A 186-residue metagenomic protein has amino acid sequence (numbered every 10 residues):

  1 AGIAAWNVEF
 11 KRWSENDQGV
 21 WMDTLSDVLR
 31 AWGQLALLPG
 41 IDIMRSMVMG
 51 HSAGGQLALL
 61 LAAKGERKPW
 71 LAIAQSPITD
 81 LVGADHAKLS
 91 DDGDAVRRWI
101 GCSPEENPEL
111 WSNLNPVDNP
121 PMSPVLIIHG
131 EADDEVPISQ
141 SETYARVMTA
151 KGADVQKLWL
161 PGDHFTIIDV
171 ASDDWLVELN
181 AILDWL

Functional and structural regions predicted by a protein language model:
I3, V8-R12, P77, L160-G162: Active-site loop/turn elements of alpha/beta-hydrolase fold enzymes, especially the short glycine-/histidine-rich
W6-M44, V170: Catalytic nucleophile-loop/oxyanion-hole region of alpha/beta-hydrolase and closely related hydrolase-like folds
Q18, E135, E142, R146-L186: C-terminal catalytic histidine-bearing segment of alpha/beta-hydrolase fold enzymes
R30-K88: Primarily recognizes the serine-hydrolase "nucleophile elbow" in alpha/beta-hydrolase and SGNH/GDSL folds
S52, E131, P161: Residue-level signal for short, function-critical loop segments
G83-V117: Mobile cap/lid helix-loop segments that gate and shape the active-site cleft of serine hydrolases
P120-V125: Short, proline-enriched alpha-helix->beta-strand connector loops that line the catalytic pocket of alpha/beta-hydrolase
I127-H129, D133: Short beta-strand/loop motif that positions the catalytic acidic residue of the alpha/beta-hydrolase fold
